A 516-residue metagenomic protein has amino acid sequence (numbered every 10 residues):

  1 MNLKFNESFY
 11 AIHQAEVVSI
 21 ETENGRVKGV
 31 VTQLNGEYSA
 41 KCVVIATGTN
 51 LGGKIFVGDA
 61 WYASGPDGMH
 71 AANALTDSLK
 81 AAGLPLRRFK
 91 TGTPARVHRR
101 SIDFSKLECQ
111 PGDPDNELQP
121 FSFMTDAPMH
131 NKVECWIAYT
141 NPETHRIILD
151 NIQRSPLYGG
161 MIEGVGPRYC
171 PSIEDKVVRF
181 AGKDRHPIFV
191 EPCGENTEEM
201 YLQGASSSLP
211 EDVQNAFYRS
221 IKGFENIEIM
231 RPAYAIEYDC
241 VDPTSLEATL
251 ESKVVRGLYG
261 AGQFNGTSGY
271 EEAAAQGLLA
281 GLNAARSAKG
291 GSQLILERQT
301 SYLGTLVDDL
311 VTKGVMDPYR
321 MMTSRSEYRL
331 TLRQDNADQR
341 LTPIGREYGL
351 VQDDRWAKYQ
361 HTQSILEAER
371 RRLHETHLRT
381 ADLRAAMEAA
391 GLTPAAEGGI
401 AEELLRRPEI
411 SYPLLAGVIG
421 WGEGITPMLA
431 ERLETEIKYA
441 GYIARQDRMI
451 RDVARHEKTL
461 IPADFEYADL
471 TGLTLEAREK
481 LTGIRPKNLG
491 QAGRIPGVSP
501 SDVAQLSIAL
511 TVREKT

Functional and structural regions predicted by a protein language model:
M1-G52, V97-L107, A181, E237: Feature captures the FAD/FMN-dependent oxidoreductase FAD-binding
I12-E16, K90, R231: Short loop/edge segments at beta-strand edges and connector loops that shape dinucleotide/nucleotide cofactor-binding
I45-H98, I221, N226, L279-S287 (+1 more regions): Glycine-rich loop(s) and the adjacent beta-strand/alpha-helix scaffold that form part
D77-N215, T312-A385, A389-A395, E403-P408: An anion/pyrophosphate-binding glycine-rich loop and adjacent beta-alpha core in soluble alpha-beta enzymes
Y201-T267, I295-D308, T426-K480, R485: A glycine-rich dinucleotide-binding beta-alpha-beta segment and adjacent secondary-structure elements that constitute
Q263-E271, E327-R329: Glycine-rich phosphate/pyrophosphate-binding beta-alpha loops
A273-L296: Internal hydrophobic alpha-helix adjacent to the cofactor/substrate pocket in enzyme cavities
R325, R333, A337, T342-A504 (+1 more regions): Extended, charge-enriched "interface" segments that sit outside catalytic cores
